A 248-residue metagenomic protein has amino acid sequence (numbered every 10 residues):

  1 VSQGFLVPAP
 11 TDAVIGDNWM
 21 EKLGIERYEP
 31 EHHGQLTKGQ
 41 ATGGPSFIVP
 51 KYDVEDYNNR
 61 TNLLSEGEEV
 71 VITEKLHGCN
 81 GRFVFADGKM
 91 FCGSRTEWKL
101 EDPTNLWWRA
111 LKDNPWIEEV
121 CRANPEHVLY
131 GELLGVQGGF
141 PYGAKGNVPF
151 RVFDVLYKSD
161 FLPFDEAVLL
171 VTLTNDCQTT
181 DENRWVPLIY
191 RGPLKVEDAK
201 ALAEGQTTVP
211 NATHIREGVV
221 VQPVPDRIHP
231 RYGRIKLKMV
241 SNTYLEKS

Functional and structural regions predicted by a protein language model:
V1-S248: Core nucleotide-handling region used for phosphoryl-transfer chemistry
